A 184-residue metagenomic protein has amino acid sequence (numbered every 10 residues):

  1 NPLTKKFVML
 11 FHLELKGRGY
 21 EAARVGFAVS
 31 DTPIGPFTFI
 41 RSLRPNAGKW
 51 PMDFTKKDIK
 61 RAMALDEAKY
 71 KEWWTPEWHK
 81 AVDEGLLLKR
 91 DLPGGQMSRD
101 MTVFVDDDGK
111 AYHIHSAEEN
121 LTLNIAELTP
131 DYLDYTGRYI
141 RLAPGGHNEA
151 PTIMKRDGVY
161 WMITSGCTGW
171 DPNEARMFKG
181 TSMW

Functional and structural regions predicted by a protein language model:
N1-W184: Carbohydrate-active catalytic/glycan-binding domains of CAZyme proteins, especially the secreted or lumenal ectodomains
